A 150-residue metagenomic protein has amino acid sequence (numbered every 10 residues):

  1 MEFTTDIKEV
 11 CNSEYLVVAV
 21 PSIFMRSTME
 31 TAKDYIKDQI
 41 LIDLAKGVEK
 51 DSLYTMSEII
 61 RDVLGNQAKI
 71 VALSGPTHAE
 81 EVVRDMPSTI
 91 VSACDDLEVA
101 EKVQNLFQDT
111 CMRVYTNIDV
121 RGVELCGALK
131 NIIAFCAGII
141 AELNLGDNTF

Functional and structural regions predicted by a protein language model:
M1, L16, G47, V91 (+1 more regions): Short N-terminal micro-motifs specific to bacterial/archaeal maturation and metal-cluster initiation sites
M1-E2, M112: Short, conserved active-site loop motifs that form the nucleotide-linked donor/cofactor pocket
T4-C11, Y15-P87, V103: Rossmann-like NAD(P)(H) cofactor-binding subdomain of soluble oxidoreductases
Y35, I59, V63-K69, P87-F150: Internal alpha-helical scaffold of NAD(P)-dependent oxidoreductase catalytic cores
